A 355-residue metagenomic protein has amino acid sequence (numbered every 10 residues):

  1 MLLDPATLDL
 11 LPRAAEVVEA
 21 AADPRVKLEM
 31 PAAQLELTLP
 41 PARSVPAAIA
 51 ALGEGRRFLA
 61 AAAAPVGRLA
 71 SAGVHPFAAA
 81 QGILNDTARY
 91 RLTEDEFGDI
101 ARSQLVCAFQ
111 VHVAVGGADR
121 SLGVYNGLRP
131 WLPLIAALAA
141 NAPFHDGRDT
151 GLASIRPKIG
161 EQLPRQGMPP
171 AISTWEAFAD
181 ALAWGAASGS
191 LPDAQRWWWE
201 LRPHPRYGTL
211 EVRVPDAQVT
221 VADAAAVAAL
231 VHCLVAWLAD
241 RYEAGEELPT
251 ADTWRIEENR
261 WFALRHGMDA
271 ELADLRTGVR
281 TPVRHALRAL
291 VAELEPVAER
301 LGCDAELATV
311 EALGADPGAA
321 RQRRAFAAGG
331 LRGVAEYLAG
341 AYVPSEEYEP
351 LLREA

Functional and structural regions predicted by a protein language model:
M1-P65, G82, T93, G160-A355: C-terminal accessory/tail domains of diverse enzymes
P5, P40, A72-F77, F109 (+2 more regions): An acidic- and aromatic-residue-enriched active-site/binding cleft used to recognize and process polar
K27-M30, A63-H75, D99-V106: Short, flexible active-site-proximal loops enriched in glycine and acidic residues
V66-I83, D146-T150: Short, glycine/charge-rich beta-strand/loop segments that flank catalytic centers and engage negatively charged groups
A72, T93-F109, V113-S173: Metal-dependent DNA replication initiation modules
G73, G147, G151-S154, G189 (+2 more regions): Glycine-centered flexibility motif
F77-I100: Extended, loop-rich substrate-binding clefts of extracytoplasmic carbohydrate-active enzymes
